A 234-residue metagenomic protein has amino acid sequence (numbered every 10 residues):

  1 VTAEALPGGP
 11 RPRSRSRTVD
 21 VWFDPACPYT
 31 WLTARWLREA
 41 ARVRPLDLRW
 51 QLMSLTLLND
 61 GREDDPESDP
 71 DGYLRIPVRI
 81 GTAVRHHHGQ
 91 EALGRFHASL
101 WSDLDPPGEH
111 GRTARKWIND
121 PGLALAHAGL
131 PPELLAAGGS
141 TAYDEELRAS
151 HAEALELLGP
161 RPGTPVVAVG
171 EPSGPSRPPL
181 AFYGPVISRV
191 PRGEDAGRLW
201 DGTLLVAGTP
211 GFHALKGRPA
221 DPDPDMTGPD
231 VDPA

Functional and structural regions predicted by a protein language model:
G9-P10: Glycine-/acidic-rich phosphate or pyrophosphate-binding loops and their flanking alpha/beta elements
R13, R42-R44, S176: Short, structurally constrained coil/turn elements that cap an alpha-helix or connect an alpha-helix to the following
R15-D20: Extreme N-terminal starter segment of soluble prokaryotic enzymes
W22-P25, W31-P121, G202-V206, A214 (+1 more regions): Structural alpha/beta surface segment adjacent to cysteine/selenocysteine redox centers across thiol/disulfide enzymes
W36-R38, A114-A234: C-terminal cap of thioredoxin/glutaredoxin-like
